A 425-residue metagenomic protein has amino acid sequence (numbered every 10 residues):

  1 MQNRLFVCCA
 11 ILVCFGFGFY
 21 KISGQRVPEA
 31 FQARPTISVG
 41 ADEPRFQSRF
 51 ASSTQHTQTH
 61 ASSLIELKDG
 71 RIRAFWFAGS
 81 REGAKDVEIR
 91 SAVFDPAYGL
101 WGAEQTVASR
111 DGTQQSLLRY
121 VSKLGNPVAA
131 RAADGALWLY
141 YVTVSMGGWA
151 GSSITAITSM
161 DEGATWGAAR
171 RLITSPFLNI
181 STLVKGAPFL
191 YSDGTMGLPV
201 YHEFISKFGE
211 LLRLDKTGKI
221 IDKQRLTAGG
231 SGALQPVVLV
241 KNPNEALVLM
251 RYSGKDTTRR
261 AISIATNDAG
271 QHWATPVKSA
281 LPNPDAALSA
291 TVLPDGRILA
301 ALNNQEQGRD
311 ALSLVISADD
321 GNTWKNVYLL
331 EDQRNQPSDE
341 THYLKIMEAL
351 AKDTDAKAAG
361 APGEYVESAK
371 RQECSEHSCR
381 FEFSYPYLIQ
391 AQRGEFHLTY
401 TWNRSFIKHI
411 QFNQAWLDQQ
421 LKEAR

Functional and structural regions predicted by a protein language model:
N3-R425: Asp-box/BNR beta-propeller blade signature and adjacent active/binding-site loops in extracellular glycan-interacting
